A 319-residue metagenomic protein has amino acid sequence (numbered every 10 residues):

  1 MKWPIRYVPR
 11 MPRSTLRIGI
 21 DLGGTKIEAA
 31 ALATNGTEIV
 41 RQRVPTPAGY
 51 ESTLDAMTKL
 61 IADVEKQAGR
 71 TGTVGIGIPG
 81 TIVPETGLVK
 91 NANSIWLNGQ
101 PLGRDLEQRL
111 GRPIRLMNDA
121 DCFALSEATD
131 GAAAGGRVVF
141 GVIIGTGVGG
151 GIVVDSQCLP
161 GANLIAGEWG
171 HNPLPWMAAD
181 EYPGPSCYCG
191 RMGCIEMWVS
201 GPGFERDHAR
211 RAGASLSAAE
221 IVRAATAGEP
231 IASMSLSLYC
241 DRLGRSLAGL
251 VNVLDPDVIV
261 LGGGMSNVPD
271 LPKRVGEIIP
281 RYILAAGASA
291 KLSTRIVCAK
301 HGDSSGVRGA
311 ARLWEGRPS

Functional and structural regions predicted by a protein language model:
K2-T73, V83-T86, R104-I114, E127-G136 (+1 more regions): ATP-binding/phosphotransfer module of carbohydrate and carboxylate kinases, centering on a glycine-rich
G24, G80, C122: Short, glycine/acidic-enriched loop or turn micro-motifs at the edges of active sites
T34, I78, V154-D155: A cytosolic small-molecule/anion-sensing beta-strand core signal
T37-E38, V89, C158-L159: Hydrophobic "anchor" residues
Q42-V44, N93, A162: Short hydrophobic alpha-helix segments
G87-N98: A charged helix-plus-loop insertion that forms the helical arch/lid used to bind and gate nucleic-acid substrates
L116-A120: Short loop/edge segments at beta-strand edges and connector loops that shape dinucleotide/nucleotide cofactor-binding
G136-W198: Glycine-rich phosphate-binding loop of actin/hexokinase-like ATP-binding domains
